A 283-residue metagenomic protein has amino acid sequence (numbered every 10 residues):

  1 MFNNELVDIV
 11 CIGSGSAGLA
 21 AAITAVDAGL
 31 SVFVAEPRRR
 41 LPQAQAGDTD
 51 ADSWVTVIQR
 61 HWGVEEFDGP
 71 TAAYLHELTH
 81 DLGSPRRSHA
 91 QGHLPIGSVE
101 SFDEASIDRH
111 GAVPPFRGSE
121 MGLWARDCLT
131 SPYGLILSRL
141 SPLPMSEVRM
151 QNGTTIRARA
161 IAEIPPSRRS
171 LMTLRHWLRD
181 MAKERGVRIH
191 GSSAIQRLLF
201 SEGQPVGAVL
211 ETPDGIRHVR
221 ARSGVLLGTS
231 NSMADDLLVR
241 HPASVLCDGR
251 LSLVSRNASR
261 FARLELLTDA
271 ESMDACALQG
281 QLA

Functional and structural regions predicted by a protein language model:
F2-E36: N-terminal Rossmann-like FAD-binding beta1-loop-alpha1 element of flavoenzymes
V10-C11, G18-A25, A208-L210, R217-V219 (+1 more regions): Conserved catalytic-core segments centered on acid/base and nucleophilic motifs
A21, A44, D236-L238: Short glycine-/acidic-enriched loop or helix-start segments at secondary-structure transitions that form or flank
S31, P37-R179, K183-E184: Conserved N-terminal/central alpha/beta ligand/cofactor-binding core
S31, R188, A270: Residue-level detector of anion-binding/catalytic polar loops
L41-P42, L198, M233-D235: Flexible loop/turn segments at secondary-structure boundaries
I156-S223, T229: Helical element adjacent to the flavin cofactor pocket in flavoenzyme catalytic cores
R220, G224-A283: Glycine-rich loop(s) and the adjacent beta-strand/alpha-helix scaffold that form part
